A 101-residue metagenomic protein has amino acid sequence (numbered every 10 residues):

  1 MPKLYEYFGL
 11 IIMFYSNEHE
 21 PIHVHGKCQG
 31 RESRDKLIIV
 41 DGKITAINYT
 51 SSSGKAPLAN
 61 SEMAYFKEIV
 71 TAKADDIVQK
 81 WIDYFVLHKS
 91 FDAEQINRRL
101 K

Functional and structural regions predicted by a protein language model:
M1-I12: Negatively charged, low-complexity tracts enriched in Asp/Glu with abundant Ser/Thr
M1-P2, R34, K55, A93: Generic secondary-structure boundary/loop-capping signal
Y7, S16, A74-V78: Short linear sequence motifs
G9, H19, F85-H88: Aromatic-residue detector
I11-I12, I22, I38-I39, I44-I47 (+4 more regions): Weak global preference for isoleucine
S16, E20-S61: A short, structured beta-strand/loop element
G54-K101: Acidic, low-complexity intrinsically disordered segments
